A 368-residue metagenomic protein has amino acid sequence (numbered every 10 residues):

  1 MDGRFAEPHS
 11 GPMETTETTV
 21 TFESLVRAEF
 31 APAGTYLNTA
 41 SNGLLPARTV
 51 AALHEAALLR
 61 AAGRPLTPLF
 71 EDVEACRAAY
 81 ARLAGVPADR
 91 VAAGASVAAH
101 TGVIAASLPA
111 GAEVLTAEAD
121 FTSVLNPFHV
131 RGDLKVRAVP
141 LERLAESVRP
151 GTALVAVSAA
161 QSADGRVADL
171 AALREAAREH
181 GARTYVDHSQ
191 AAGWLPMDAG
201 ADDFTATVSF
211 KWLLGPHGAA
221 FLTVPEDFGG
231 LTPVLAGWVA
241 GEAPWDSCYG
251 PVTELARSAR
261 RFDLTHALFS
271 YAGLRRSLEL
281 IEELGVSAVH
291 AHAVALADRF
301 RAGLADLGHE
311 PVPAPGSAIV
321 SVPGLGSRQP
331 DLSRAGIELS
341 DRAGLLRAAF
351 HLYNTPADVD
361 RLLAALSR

Functional and structural regions predicted by a protein language model:
D2-R368: Pyridoxal 5′-phosphate
